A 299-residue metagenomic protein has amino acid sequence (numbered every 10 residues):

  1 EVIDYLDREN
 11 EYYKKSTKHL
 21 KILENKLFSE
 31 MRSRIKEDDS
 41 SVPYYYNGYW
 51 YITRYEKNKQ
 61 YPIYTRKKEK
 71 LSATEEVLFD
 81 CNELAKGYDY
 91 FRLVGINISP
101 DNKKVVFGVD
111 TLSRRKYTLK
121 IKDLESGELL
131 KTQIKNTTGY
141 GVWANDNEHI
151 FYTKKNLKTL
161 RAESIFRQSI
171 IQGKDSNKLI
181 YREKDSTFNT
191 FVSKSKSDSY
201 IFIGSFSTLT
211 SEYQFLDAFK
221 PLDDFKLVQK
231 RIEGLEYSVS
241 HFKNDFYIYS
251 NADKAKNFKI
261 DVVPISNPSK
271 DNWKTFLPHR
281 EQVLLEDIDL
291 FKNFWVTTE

Functional and structural regions predicted by a protein language model:
E1-E299: Beta-propeller folds
